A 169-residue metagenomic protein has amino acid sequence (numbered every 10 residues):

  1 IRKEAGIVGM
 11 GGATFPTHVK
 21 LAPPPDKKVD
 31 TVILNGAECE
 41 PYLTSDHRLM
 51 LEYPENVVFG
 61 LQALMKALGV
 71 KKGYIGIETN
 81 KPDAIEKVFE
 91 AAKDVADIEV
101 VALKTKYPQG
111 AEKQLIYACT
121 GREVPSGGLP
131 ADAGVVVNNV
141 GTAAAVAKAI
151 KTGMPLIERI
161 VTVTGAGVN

Functional and structural regions predicted by a protein language model:
I1-I116: Iron-sulfur-cluster electron-transfer modules
K71-N169: Hydrophobic alpha-helical positions that pack around
